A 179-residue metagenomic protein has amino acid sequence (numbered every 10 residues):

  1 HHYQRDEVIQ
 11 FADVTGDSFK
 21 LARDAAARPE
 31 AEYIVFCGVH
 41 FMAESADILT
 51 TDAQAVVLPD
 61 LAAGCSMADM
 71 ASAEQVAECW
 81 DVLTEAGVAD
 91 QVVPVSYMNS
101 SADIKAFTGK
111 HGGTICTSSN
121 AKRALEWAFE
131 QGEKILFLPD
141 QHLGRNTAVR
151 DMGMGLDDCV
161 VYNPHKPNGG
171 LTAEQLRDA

Functional and structural regions predicted by a protein language model:
H2-A179: The feature marks the mature, well-folded catalytic cores of soluble enzymes
